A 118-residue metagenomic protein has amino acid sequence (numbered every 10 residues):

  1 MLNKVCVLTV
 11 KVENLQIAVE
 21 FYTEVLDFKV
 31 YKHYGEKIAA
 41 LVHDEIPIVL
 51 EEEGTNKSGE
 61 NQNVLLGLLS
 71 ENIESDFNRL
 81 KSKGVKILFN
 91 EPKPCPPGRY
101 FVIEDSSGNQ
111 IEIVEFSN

Functional and structural regions predicted by a protein language model:
M1-V19, V64-L66, S117: N-terminal beta-strand motif that seeds the catalytic metal site of vicinal oxygen chelate
Q16-K29: Amphipathic alpha-helical segments
F21, E74-R79: Short amphipathic alpha-helices within nucleic acid-binding modules
D27-K32, I87-E91: Short secondary-structure junctions
K29-Q62, Q110-F116: Conserved short beta-strand elements that form part of the metal-binding/catalytic scaffold of enzyme active sites
I38, P47, G67, Y100-V102: Short hydrophobic/aromatic beta-strand element in the GNAT-like acyltransferase core that lines or flanks the acyl-donor
F77, K81-N118: Vicinal oxygen chelate
